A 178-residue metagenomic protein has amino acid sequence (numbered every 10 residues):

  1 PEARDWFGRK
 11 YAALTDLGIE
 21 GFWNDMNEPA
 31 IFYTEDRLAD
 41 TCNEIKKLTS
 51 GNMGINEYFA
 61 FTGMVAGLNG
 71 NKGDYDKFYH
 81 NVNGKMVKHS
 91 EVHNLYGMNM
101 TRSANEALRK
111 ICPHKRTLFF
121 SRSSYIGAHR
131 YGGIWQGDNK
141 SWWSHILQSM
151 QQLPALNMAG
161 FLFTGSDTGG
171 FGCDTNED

Functional and structural regions predicted by a protein language model:
P1-D178: Catalytic-domain carbohydrate-binding cleft regions of carbohydrate-active enzymes
